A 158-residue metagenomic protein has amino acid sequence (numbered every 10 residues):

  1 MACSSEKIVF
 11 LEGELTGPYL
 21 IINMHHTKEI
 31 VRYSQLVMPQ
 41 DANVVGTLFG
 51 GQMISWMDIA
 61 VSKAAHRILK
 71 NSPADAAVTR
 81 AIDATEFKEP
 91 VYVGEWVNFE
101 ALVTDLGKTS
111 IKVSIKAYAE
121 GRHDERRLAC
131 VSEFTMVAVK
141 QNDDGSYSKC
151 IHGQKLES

Functional and structural regions predicted by a protein language model:
K7-I8: Polybasic, lysine-rich low-complexity intrinsically disordered segments
L15: Cationic, low-complexity basic patches in intrinsically disordered or flexible, solvent-exposed regions
M24-T79, M136-S158: Hot-dog-fold acyl-thioester-processing enzymes
H25, S62-N98, T104-K112, E125-S132: Hydrophobic beta-strand-centered segment that forms part of the acyl-chain substrate-binding groove
R32, Y92-V93, T104-S158: HotDog/MaoC-like acyl-thioester-processing domains
V37-D41, I82, E86-E89, A119-G121: Short, well-ordered turn and helix-capping elements at secondary-structure junctions
